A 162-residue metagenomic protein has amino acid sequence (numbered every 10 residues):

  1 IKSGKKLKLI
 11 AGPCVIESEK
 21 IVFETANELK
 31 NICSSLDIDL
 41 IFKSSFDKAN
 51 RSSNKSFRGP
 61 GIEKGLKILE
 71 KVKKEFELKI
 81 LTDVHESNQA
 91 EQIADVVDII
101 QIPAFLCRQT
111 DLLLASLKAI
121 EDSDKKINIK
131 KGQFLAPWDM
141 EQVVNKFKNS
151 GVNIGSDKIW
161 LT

Functional and structural regions predicted by a protein language model:
I1-G4, K30-D37, K73-E75, A94-D95 (+2 more regions): Acidic (Asp/Glu)-rich catalytic clusters
I1-I68, K74: Conserved N-terminal beta1-alpha1 strand-loop-helix module at the mouth
L9-G12, L40-S44, I80-T82, I100-I102 (+2 more regions): Hydrophobic faces of well-ordered beta-strands that scaffold small-molecule active sites in alpha/beta enzyme cores
C14-V15, V22, I32-C33, F76-L81 (+4 more regions): Generic hydrophobic/packing signal
F23-K30, L66-E70, A90, L113 (+2 more regions): Generic structural signal for well-ordered alpha-helices, preferentially at hydrophobic/aromatic core positions
N27-D37, V72-I80, V97-R108, L135-K146: Phosphate-binding glycine-rich loops and adjacent basic patches that engage nucleotide phosphates, nucleic-acid
S44-Q101, L106-L112: N-terminal active-site wall of soluble small-molecule enzyme domains
K48-S52, I102, L106-T162: Conserved anion-binding
